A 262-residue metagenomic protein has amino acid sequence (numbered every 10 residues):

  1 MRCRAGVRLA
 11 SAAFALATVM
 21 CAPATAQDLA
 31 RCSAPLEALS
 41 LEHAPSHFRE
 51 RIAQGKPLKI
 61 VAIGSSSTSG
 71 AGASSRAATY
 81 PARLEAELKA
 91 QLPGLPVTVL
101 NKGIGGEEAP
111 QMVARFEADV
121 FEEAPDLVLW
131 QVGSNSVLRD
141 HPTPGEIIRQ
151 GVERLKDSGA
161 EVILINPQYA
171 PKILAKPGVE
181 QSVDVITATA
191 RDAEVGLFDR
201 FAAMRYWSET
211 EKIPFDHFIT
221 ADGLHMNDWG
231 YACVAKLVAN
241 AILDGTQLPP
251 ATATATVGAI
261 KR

Functional and structural regions predicted by a protein language model:
M1-I63, T68-S74, K89-L95, E122-E123 (+3 more regions): N-terminal secretory targeting modules
I52-A53, G103, S208: Hydrophobic residues in alpha-helical segments
S65-S66, I104, S134: Active-site metal-binding loops of divalent metal-dependent hydrolases
S69, T79, V97-L100: Extracytoplasmic small-molecule ligand-binding "clamshell" domains of the periplasmic binding protein/Venus flytrap
G70-S74, K102, G106, P110: Short gly/ser-rich anion-binding loops that grip negatively charged ligand groups
S74-S75, T220: Short glycine-enriched, charge-decorated loop/helix-capping segments at active-site entrances that position
A82-T98, E107-K261: Alpha-helical cap/lid subdomain in secreted, periplasmic, or secretory-pathway luminal O-acyl-processing enzymes
